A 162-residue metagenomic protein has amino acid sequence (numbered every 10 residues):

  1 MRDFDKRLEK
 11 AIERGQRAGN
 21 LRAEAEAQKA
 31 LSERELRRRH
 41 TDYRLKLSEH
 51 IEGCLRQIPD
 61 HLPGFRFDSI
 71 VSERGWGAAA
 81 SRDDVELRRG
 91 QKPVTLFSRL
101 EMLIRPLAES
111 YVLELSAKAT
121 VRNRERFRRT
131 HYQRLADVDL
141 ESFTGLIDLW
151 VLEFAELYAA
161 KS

Functional and structural regions predicted by a protein language model:
M1-A23, S162: Terminal, compositionally biased segments
M1-K10, S81-S142: Intrinsically disordered, low-complexity regulatory segments enriched in Ser/Thr/Pro and charged residues
R14, A18-R66: Contiguous, amphipathic alpha-helical segments that mediate oligomerization or scaffolding in large protein assemblies
R22-A23, A27-L31, A78-Q91: Conserved N-terminal glycine/acidic-rich loop preference
L47-E49, F65, R74-W76, V94-S98 (+1 more regions): Residues at beta-strand starts and edge strands
H61-S81: Long, charged, glycine-rich C-terminal linkers/tails
S142-L146, V151-S162: Terminal low-complexity "docking" segments
